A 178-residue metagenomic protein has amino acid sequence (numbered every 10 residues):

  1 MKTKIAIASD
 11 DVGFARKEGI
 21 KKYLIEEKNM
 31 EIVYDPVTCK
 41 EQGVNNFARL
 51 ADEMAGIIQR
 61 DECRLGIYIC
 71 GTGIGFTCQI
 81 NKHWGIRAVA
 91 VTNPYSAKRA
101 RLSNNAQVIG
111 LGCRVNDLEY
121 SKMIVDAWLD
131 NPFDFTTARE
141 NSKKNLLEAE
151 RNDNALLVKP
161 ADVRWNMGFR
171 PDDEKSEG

Functional and structural regions predicted by a protein language model:
T3: Nucleotide donor/acceptor-binding cores
A6-A15, P94-G178: C-terminal binding/interaction regions
A15-N29: Short, solvent-exposed amphipathic alpha-helices that sit in or adjacent to ligand/effector-binding or catalytic
E18-K21, C78-K82, L102, K122-M123: Short amphipathic alpha-helical segments
E31-V44: A short beta-strand-loop structural module common to alpha/beta enzyme folds
D35-P36, A90, G110: Structural signal for conserved beta-strand scaffold positions within catalytic alpha/beta enzyme cores
L50, M54-V91: Helix-adjacent hinge/juxtasegments
